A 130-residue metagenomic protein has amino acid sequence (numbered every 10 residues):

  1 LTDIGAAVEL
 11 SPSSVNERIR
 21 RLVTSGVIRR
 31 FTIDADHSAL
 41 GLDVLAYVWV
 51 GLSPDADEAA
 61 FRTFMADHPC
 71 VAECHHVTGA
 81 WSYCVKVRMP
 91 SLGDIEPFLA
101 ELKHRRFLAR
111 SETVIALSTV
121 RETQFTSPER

Functional and structural regions predicted by a protein language model:
L1-R130: A compositional/biophysical signature of low hydrophobicity enriched in polar/charged and small residues
